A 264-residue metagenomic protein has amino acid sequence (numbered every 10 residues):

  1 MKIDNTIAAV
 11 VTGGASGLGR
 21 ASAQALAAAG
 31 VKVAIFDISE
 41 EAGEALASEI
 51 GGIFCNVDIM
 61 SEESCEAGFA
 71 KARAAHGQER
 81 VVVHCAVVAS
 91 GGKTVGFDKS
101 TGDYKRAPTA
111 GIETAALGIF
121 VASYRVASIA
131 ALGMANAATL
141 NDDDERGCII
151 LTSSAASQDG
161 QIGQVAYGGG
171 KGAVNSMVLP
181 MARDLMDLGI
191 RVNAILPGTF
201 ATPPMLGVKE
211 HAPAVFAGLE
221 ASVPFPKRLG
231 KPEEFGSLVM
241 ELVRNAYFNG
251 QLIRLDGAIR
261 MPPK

Functional and structural regions predicted by a protein language model:
K2-V33: Canonical Rossmann dinucleotide-binding motif of NAD(H)/NADP(H)-dependent dehydrogenases/reductases, specifically
T12-G13, E79-G96, A127, L151 (+2 more regions): Rossmann-fold scaffold of SDR-type NAD(P)-dependent oxidoreductases
E49-E63: Rossmann-fold cofactor-recognition segment
S100-G118, S123-V126, L140-A173, V178-D187 (+1 more regions): Catalytic loop of short-chain dehydrogenase/reductase
I112, A212-E233: Catalytic Tyr-x(3-8)-Lys segment
R146, M186, R191, F248-Q251: Short, small/polar-rich loop/turn modules that mediate ligand/substrate recognition or access, typified
L196-G207: Short, flexible catalytic-loop segment of classical short-chain dehydrogenase/reductase
R228-L255, R260: C-terminal substrate-recognition "lid" of short-chain dehydrogenase/reductases
